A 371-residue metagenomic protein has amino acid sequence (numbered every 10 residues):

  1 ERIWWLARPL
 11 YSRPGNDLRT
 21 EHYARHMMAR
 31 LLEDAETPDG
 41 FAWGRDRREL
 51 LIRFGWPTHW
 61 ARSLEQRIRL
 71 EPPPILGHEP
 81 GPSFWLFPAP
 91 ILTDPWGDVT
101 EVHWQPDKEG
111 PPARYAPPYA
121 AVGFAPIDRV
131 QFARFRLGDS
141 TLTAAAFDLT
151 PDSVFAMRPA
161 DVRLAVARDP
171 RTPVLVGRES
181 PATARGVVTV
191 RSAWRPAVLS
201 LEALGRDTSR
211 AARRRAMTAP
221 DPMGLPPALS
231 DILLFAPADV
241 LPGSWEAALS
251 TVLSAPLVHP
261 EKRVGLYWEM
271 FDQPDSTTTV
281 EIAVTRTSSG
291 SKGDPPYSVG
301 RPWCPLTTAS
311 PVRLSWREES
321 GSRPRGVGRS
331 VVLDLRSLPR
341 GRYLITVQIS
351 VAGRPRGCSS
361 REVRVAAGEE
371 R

Functional and structural regions predicted by a protein language model:
E1-R171: Residues within mature, well-folded domains
D94-R371: Intrinsically disordered, low-complexity terminal regions enriched in Ser/Thr/Pro/Gly and charged residues
